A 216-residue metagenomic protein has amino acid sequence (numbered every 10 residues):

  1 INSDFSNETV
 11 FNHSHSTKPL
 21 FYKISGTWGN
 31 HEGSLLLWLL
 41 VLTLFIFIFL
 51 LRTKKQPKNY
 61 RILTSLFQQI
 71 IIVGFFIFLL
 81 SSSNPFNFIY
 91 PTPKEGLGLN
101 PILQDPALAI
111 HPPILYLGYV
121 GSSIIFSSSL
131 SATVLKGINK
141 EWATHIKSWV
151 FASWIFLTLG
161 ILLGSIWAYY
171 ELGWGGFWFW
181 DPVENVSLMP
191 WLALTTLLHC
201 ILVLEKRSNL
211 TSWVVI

Functional and structural regions predicted by a protein language model:
I1-I216: Polytopic transmembrane helical bundles with strong interfacial aromatic enrichment
